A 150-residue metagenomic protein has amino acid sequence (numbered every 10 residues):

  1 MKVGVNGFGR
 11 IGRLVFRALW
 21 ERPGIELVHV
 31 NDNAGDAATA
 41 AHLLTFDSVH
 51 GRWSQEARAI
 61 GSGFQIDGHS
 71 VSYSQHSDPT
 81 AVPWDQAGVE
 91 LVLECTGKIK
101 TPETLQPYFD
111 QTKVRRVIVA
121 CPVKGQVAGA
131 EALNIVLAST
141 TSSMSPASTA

Functional and structural regions predicted by a protein language model:
M1-A150: N-terminal Rossmann-like NAD(P) cofactor-binding subdomain of oxidoreductases, focused on the glycine-rich
